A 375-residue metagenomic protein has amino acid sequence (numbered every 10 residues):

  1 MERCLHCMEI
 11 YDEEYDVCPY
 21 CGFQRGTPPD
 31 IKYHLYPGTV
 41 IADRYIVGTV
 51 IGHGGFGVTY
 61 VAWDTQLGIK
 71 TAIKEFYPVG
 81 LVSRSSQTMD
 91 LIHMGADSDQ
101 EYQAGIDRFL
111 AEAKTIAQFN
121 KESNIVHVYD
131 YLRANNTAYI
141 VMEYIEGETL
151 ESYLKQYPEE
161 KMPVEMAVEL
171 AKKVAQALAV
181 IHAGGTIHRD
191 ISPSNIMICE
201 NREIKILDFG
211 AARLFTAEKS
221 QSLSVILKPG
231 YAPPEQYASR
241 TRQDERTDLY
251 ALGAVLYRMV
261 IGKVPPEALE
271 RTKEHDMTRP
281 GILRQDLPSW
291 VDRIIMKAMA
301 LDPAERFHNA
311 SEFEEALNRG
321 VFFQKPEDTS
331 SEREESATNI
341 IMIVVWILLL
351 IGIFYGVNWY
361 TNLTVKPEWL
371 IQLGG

Functional and structural regions predicted by a protein language model:
S83-F119: AlphaC helix of the eukaryotic protein kinase fold
D130-Y131: Activation-segment/catalytic-loop signature of the eukaryotic protein kinase fold
N135-T149, Y153: Conserved short submotifs of the Hanks-type protein kinase catalytic core that shape the nucleotide-binding pocket
L150-M162: AlphaC helix of the protein kinase catalytic domain
L170-A171: Activation segment signature within eukaryotic-like protein kinase domains
V174-T186: Protein kinase catalytic-loop region centered on the HRD/HxD motif
G230-F322: C-terminal lobe helix-coil module of Hanks-type protein kinase domains
